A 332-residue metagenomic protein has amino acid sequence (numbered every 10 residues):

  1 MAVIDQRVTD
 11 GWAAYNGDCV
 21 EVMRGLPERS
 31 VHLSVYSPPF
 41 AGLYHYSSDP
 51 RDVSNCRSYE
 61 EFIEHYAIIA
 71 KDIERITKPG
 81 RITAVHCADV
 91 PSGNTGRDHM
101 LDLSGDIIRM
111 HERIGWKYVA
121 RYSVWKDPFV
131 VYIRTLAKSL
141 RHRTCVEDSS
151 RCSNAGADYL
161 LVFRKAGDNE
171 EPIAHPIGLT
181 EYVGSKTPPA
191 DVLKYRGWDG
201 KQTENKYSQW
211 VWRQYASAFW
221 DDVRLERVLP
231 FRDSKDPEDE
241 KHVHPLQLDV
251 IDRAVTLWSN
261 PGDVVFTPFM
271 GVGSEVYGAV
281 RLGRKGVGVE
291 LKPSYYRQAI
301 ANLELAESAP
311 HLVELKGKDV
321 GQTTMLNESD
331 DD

Functional and structural regions predicted by a protein language model:
M1-Q298, M325, D330-D332: Core catalytic lobe of class I
D106-I107, I300-D332: Class I S-adenosyl-L-methionine-dependent methyltransferase module
